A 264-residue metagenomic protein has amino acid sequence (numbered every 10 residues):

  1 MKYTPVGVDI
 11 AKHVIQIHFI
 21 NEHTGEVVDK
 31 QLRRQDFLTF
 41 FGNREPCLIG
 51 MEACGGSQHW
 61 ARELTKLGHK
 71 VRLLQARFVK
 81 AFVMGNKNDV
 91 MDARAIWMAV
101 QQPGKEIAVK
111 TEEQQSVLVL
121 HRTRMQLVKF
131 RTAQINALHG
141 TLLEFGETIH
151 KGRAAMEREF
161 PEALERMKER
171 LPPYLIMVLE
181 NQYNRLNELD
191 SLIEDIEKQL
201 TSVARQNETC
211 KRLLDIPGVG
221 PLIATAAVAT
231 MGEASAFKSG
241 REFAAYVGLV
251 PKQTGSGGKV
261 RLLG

Functional and structural regions predicted by a protein language model:
M1-G264: A detector of single, family-specific signature residues that are central to catalytic or substrate-handling motifs
